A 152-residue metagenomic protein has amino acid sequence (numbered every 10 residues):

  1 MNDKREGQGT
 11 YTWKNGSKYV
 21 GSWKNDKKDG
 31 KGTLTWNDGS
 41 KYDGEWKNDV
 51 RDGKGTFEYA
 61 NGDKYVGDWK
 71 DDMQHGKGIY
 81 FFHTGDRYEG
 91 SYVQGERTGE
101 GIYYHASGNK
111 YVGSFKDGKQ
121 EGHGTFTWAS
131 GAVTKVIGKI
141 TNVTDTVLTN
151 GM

Functional and structural regions predicted by a protein language model:
M1-M152: Glycine/tyrosine- and acidic-biased, solvent-exposed loop/turn segments at the edges of beta-strands
